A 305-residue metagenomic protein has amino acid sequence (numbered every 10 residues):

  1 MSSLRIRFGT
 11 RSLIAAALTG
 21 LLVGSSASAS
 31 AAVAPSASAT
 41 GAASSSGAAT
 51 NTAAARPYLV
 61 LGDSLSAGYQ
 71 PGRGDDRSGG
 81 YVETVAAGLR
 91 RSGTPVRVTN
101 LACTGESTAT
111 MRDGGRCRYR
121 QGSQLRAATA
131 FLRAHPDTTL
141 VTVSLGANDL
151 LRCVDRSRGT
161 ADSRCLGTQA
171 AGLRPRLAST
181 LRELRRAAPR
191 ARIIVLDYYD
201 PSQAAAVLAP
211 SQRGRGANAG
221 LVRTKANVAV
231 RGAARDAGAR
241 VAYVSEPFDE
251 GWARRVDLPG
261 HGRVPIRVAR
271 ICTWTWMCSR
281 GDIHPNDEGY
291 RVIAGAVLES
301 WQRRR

Functional and structural regions predicted by a protein language model:
M1-A42: Secretory targeting and sorting signals
A16-G20, A31-A32, V98-N100, V195 (+1 more regions): A structural preference for short, hydrophobic beta-strand core positions in alpha/beta folds
A32-A53, R182, R186, V222 (+2 more regions): Composition-driven, intrinsically disordered low-complexity tracts enriched in small residues
G47-G105, V141: Serine-esterase "nucleophile elbow" of acetyl-processing enzymes
Y69-G79, S107-R120, D162-G167: Acidic/histidine-rich helix-loop elements that form or flank divalent-metal/phosphate-binding sites at the catalytic
G88, N100, E106-A109, Q121-H135: Long, well-ordered early-domain segments
G122-R280, D287, Q302: Alpha-helical cap/lid subdomain in secreted, periplasmic, or secretory-pathway luminal O-acyl-processing enzymes
V292, A296-R304: C-terminal alpha-helix
